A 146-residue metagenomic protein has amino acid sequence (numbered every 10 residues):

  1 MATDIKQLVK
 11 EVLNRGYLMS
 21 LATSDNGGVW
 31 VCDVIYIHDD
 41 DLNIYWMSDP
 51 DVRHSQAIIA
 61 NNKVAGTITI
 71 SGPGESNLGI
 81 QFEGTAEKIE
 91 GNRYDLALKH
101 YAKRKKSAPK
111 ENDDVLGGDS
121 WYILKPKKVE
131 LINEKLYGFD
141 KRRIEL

Functional and structural regions predicted by a protein language model:
M1-L18: Extreme N-terminal tail/first-helix region
L13-N14, I59, A102: Alpha-helix boundary recognition
N14, G28-V29, D114-G117: Short solvent-exposed loop/turn micro-motifs enriched in small/polar/acidic residues
G16-P50, I58, V64-T69, L78-Q81: Short beta-strand segments
T23-D25, T69-S71, A108-L116: A short, aromatic/hydrophobic, helix- or strand-capping loop or linear motif that either lines the entrance/gate
D49-R53, A102: Short, solvent-exposed aromatic-acidic interface loops
V52-H54, P73, Y137-F139: Short, surface-exposed beta-strand-loop junctions and turns on beta-sheet-rich folds
L78-L146: Charged, gly/pro-rich active-site loop segments
